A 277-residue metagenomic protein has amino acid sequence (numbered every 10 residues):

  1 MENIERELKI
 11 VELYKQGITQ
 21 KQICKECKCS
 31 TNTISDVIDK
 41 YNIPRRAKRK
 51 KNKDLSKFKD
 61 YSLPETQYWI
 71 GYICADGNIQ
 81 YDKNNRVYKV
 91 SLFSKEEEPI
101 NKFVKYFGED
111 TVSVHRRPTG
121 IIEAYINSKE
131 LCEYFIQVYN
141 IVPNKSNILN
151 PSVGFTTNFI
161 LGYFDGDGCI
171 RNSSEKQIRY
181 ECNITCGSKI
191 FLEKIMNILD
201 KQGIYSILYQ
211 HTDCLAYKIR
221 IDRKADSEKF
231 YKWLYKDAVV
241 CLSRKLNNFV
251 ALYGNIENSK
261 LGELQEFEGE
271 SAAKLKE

Functional and structural regions predicted by a protein language model:
M1-E277: Internal intein/HINT superfamily modules and their associated LAGLIDADG
